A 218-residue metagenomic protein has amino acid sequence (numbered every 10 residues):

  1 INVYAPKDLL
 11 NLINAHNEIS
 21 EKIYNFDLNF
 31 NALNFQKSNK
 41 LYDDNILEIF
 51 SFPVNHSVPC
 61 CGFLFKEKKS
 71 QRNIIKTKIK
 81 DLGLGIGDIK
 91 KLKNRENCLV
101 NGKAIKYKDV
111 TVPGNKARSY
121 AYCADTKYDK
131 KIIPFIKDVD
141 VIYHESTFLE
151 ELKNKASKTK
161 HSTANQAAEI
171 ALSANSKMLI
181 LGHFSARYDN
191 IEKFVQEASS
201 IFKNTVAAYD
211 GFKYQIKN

Functional and structural regions predicted by a protein language model:
I1-L33: Active-site HxH/HxHxD metal-binding segment of metal-dependent hydrolases
Y4, N29-N34, F50-F52, V206-A208: General small-molecule cofactor/ligand-binding pocket signal
A5, F65-E67, I216: Hydrophobic side chains in beta-strands
D8-L9, N55, F148-L149: Short "lid" loop at the C-terminus of a central beta-strand within the Rossmann-like core of SAM-dependent
Y24-N29, D44-N45, A117-R118, I201-N204: A short helix-to-beta-strand connector/capping loop
L33-S38, D129-N218: Binuclear metal-ion centers of metallo-dependent hydrolases, dominated by the metallo-beta-lactamase
Y42, L47-Y122, T126-F135, V141-Y143: Active-site-proximal loop/helix segment associated with metal-binding centers of metalloenzymes
